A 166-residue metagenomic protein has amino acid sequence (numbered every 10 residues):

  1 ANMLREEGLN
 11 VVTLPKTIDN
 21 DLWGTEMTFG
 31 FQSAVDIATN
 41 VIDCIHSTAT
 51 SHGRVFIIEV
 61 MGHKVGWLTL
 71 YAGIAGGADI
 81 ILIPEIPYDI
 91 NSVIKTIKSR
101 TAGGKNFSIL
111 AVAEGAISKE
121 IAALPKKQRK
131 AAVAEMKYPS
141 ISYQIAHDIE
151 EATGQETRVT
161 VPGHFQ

Functional and structural regions predicted by a protein language model:
A1-M3, F31-H52, E59-Q155: Accessory alpha-helical/coil subdomains and C-terminal extensions that flank or cap enzyme catalytic cores
E7-C44: Glycine/threonine-rich beta-strand-loop-alpha-helix active-site module that forms ligand/phosphate-binding
L9, L14-D21, E85-Y88, E114-I117 (+1 more regions): Short, ordered loop/turn segments at secondary-structure junctions
V11-T13, I57, I81, T157-V159: Conserved beta-strand scaffold positions in the cores of enzyme catalytic domains, especially in NTP/NDP-utilizing
E26, I58, G62, V159: Short glycine- and Lys/Arg-enriched binding-loop motifs that mark or flank ligand-binding interfaces
R129-K130, H164-Q166: Short, local alpha-helical segments
